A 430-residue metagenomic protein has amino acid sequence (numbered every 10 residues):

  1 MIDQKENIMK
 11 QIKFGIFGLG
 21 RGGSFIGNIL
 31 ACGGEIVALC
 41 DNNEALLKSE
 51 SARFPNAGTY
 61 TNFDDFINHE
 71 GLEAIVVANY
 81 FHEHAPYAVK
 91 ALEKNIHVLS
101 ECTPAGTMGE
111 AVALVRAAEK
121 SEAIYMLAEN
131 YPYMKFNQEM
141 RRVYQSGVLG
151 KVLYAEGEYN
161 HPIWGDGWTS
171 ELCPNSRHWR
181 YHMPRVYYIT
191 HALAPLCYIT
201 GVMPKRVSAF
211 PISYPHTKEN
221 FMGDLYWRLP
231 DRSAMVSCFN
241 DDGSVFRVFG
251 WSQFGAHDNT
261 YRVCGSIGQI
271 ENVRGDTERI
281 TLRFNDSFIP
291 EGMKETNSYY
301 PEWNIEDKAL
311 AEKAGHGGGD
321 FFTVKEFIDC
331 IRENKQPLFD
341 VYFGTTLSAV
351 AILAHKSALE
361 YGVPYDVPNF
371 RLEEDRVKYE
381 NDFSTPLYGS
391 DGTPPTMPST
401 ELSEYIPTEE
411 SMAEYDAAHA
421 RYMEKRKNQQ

Functional and structural regions predicted by a protein language model:
I2-F54: N-terminal Rossmann-like dinucleotide-binding module
G20, Y131-R228: Predominantly a Rossmann-like dinucleotide-binding segment in NAD(P)-dependent oxidoreductases
A38, E73-A74, Y154: Short, Asp-centered acidic motifs that coordinate Mg2+ and/or phosphate in catalytic or ligand-binding sites
A57-F63: Conserved SAM-binding strand-loop segment of SAM-dependent methyltransferases
T61, S100, Y125-L127, E156 (+1 more regions): Hydrophobic residues in well-ordered beta-strands that form the structural core
H69, A74, Y80-F81, A85-P132 (+1 more regions): Beta-strand-loop-alpha-helix segment that lines the small-molecule cofactor/substrate pocket of alpha/beta enzymes
R177, V186-E219, G223-D286: Glycine-rich, aromatic-lined ligand/substrate-binding cores of catalytic and carbohydrate-binding domains
N220-F221, Y226-D231, R262-F339, V363-P364 (+1 more regions): C-terminal glycine/acidic-rich active-site capping loop/insertion
